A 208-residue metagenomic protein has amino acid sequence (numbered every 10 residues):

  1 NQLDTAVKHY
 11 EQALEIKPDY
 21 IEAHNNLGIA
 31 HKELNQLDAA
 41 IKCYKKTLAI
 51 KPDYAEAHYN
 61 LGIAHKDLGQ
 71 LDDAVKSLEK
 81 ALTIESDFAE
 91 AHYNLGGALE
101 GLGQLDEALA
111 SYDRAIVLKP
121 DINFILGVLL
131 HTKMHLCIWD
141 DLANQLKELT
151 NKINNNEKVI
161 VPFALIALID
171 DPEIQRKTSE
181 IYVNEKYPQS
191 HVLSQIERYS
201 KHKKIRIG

Functional and structural regions predicted by a protein language model:
N1-G208: Alpha-helical solenoid repeat scaffolds of the TPR/TPR-like class and their adjacent stem/linker regions that mediate
